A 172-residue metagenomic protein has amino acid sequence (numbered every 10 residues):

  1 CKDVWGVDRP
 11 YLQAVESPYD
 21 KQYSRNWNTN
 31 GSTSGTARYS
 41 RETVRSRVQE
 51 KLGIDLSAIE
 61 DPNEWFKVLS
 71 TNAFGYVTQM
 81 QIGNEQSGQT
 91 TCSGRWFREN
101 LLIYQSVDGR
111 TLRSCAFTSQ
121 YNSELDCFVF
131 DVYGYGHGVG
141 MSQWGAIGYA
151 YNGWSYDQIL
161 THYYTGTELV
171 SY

Functional and structural regions predicted by a protein language model:
C1-Y172: Conserved, single-site charged/polar hotspot
